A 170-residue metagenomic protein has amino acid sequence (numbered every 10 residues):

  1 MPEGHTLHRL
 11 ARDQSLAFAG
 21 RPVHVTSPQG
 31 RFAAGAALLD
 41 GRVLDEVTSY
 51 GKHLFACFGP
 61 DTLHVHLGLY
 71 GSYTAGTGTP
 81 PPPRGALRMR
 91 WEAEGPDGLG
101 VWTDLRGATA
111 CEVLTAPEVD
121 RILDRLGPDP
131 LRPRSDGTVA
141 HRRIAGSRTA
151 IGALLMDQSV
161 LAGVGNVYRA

Functional and structural regions predicted by a protein language model:
M1-A170: Structured catalytic/nucleic-acid-binding cores of DNA maintenance enzymes
